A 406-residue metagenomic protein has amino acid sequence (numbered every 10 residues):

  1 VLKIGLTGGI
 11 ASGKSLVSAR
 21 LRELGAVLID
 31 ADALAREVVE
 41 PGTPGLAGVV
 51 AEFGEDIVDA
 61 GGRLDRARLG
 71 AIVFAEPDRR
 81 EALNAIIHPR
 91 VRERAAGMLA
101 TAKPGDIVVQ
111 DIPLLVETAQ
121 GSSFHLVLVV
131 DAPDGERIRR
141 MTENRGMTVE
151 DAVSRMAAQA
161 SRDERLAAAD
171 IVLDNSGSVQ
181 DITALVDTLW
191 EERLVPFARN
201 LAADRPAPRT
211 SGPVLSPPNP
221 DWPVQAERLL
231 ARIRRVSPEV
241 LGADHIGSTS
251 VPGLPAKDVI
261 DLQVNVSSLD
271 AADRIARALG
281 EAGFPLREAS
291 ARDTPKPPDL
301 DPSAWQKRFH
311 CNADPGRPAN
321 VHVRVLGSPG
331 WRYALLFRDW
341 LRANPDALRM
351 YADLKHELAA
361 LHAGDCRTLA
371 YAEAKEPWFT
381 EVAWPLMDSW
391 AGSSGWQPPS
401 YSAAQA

Functional and structural regions predicted by a protein language model:
V1-I4, D187-D244: Helical scaffold of the NTase/Pol beta-like nucleotidyltransferase catalytic core
G8, I112-V116, L230-R274: Active-site nucleotide-donor binding segment shared across nucleotidyl transfer reactions
S15: Walker A/P-loop
R36-I107: ATP-dependent small-molecule kinase phosphotransfer cores that center on conserved nucleotide phosphate-binding segments
E93-A102, I107-E143: ATP-dependent NMP and nucleoside kinases share a basic, alpha-helical "lid"
R94-A95, G121-S123, E143-L194: Small-molecule kinase domains that catalyze NTP-dependent phosphoryl transfer to phosphate-bearing small molecules
E136-R139, E143-V153, P218-I233, V266-N312: Metal-dependent nucleotidyltransferase catalytic core
V323-A406: Catalytic cores of NTP-dependent nucleotidyl/adenyl transfer enzymes across multiple folds
